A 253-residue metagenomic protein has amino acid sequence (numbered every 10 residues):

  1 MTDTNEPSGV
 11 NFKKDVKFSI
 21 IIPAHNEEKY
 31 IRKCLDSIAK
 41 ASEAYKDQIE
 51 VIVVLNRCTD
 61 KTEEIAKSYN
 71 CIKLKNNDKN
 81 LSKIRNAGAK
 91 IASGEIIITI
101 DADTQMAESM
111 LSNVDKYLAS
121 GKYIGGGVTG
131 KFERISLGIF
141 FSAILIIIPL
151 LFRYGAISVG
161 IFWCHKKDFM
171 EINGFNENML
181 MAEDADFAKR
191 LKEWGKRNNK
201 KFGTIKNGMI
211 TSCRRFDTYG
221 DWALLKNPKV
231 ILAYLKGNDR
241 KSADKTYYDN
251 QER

Functional and structural regions predicted by a protein language model:
D3-G9, E27-S42: Short, well-formed alpha-helical segments that are part of the catalytic scaffolds of diverse glycosyltransferases
K17-S19, E50, D186: Cell-envelope/extracellular polymer assembly enzymes that use nucleotide-activated donors
D47-R57, L74: Short beta-strand/loop segment that forms part of the nucleotide-sugar
L55-E63, T104: A conserved acidic beta->alpha catalytic loop
N76-A92: Glycine-rich, basic loop-to-helix element that forms the pyrophosphate-binding segment of sugar-nucleotide handling
I97: Short aromatic/hydrophobic "clamp" motif used to bind/position activated sugar donors
E108-L137: Conserved donor NDP-sugar-binding/catalytic core segment of glycosyltransferases
D168-N173, M179-N199: A short, conserved alpha-helix in the catalytic core of glycosyltransferases
